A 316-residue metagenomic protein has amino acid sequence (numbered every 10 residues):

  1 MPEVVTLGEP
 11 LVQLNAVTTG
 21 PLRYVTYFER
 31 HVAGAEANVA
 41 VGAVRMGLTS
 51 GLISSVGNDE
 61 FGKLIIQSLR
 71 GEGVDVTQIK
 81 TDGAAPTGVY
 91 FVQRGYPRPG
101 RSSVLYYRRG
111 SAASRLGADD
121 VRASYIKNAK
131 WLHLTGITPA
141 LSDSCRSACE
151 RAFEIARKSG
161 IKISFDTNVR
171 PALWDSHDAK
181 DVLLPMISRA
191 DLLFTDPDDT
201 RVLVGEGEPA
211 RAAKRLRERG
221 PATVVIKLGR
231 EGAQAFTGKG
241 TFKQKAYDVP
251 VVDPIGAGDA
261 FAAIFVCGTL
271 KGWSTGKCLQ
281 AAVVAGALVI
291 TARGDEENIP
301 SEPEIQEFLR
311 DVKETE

Functional and structural regions predicted by a protein language model:
M1-D75, L116, P250-V252, E316: Glycine-rich phosphate/adenosyl-contacting loop at the front of the ribokinase-like
M1-V5, E154, K158, G207-E316: Conserved phosphate-binding/catalytic region of the ribokinase-like
V12, N58, V169-P171, D199 (+3 more regions): Short, glycine/acidic-enriched loop or turn micro-motifs at the edges of active sites
V41, V89-Q93, G232-A235: Short beta-strand scaffold segments in enzyme catalytic cores
A43, D196, G258: Short, conserved phosphate/pyrophosphate- and ester-handling motifs at nucleotide-, phospho-/glycolipid
T49-G136, Q306-E316: Conserved N-terminal subdomain of the carbohydrate kinase-like
R122, L183, V251: Acidic, amphipathic alpha-helical patches
W131, I137-R215, A222, E231-A233: Conserved beta-alpha-beta core of the PfkB/ribokinase-like small-molecule kinase fold
